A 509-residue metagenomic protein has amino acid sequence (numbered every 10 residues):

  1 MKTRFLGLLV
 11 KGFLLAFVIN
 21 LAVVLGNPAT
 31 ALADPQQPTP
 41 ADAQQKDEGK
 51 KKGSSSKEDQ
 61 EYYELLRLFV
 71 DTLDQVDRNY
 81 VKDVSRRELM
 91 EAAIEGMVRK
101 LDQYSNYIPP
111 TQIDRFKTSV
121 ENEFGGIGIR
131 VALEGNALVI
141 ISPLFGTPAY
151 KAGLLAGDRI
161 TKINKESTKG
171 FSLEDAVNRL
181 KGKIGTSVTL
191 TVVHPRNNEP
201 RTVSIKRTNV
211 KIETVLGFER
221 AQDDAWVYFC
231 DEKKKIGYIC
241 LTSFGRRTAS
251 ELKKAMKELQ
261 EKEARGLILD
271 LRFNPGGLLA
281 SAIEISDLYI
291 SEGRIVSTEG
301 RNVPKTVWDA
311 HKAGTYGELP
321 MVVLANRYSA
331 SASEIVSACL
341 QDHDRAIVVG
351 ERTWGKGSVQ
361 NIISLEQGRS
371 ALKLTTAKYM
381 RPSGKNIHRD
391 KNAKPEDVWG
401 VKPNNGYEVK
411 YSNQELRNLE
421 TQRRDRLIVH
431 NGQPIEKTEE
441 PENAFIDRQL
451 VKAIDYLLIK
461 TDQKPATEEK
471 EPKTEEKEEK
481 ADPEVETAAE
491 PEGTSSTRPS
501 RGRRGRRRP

Functional and structural regions predicted by a protein language model:
K2-F13, V18-G266, F273-P275, E439-P509: Flexible, low-complexity junctional segments that flank or bridge functional domains
Q44-K51, Y63, L216-P509: C-terminal "post-core" interaction segments
